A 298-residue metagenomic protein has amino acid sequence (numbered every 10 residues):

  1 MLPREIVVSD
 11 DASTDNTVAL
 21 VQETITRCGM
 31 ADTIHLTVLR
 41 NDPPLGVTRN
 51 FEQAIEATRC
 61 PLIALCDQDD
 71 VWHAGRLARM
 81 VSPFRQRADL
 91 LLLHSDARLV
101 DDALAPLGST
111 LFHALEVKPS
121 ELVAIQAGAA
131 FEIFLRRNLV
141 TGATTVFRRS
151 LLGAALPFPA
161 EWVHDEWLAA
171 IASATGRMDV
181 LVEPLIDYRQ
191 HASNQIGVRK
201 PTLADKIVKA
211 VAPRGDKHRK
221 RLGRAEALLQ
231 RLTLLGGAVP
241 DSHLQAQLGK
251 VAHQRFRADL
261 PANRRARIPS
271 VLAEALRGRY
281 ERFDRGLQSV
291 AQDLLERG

Functional and structural regions predicted by a protein language model:
M1-P201: Nucleotide-sugar donor-binding/catalytic module of glycosyltransferases that assemble extracellular/cell-envelope
F134, A160-W162, E166-W167, M178 (+1 more regions): C-terminal subregions of glycosyltransferases and related glycan-biosynthesis enzymes
